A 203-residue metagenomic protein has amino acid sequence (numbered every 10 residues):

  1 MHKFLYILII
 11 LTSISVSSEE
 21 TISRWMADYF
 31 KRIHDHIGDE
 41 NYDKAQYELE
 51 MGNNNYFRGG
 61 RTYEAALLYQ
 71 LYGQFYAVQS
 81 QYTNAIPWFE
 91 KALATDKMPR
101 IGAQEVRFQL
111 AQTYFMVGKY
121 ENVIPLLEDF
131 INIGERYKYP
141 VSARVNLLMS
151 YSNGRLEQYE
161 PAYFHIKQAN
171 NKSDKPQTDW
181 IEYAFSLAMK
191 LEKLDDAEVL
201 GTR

Functional and structural regions predicted by a protein language model:
V16-Q74, V78-P87, G102-E105: N-terminal leader/linker segments that initiate helical-solenoid repeat arrays
R32, Y72, L110, M149 (+1 more regions): Structural register within alpha-helical repeat arrays
D35, F75, T113, S152 (+1 more regions): Residue-level signature for tetratricopeptide repeat
N54-Y63, A94-G102, N132-P140, S173-K175: Flexible helix-coil transition and linker loops at the boundaries of alpha-helical arrays
